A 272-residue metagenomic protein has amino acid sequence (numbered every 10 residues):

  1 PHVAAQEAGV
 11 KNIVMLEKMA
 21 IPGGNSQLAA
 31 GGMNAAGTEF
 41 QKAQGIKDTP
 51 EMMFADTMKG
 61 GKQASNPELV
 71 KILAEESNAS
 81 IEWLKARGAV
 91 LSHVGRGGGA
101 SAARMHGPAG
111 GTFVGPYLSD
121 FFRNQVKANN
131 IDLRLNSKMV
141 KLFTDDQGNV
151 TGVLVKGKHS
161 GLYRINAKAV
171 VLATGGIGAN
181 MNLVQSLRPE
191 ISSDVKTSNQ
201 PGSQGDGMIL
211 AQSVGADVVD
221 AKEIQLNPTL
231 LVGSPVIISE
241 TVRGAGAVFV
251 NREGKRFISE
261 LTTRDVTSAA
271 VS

Functional and structural regions predicted by a protein language model:
P1-M15: N-terminal Rossmann-like FAD-binding beta1-loop-alpha1 element of flavoenzymes
N12, K18-D132, N136-K141, N182 (+3 more regions): Conserved N-terminal/central alpha/beta ligand/cofactor-binding core
G37, G157, T174-G175: Glycine-rich, N-terminal phosphate-binding loop of Rossmann-like dinucleotide-binding domains
K158-A169: Core beta-strand elements of the Rossmann-like FAD/NAD(P) dinucleotide-binding domain in flavoenzyme oxidoreductases
A167, A173-T174, R252: Short, well-ordered coil/turn residues at beta-beta hairpins and beta-strand->alpha-helix junctions within
L172-R188: Flavin (primarily FAD) binding-site architecture
I191-S203: A short acidic, glycine-rich active-site loop that binds or catalyzes chemistry on phosphate/adenosine moieties
Q204, M208-L210, V214-S272: An anion/pyrophosphate-binding glycine-rich loop and adjacent beta-alpha core in soluble alpha-beta enzymes
